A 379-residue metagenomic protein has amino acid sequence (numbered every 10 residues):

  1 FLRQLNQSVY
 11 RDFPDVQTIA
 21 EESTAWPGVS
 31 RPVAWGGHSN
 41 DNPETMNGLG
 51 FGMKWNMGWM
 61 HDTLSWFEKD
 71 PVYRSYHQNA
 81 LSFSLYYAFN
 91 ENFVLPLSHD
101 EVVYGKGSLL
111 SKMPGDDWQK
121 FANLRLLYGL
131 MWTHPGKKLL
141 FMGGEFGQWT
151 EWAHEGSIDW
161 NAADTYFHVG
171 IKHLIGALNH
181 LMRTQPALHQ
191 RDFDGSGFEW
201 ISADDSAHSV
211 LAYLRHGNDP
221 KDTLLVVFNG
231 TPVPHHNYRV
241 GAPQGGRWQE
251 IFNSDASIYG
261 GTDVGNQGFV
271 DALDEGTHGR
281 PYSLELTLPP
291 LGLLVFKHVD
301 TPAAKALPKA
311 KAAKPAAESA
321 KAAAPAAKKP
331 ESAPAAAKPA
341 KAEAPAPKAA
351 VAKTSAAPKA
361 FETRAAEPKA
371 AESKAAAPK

Functional and structural regions predicted by a protein language model:
F1-H154, R183-D255, T262-D263: Conserved alpha/beta catalytic core and glycan-binding cleft of carbohydrate-active enzymes
W118-F121, L130-L140, G144-K379: Carbohydrate-interacting/catalytic domains
